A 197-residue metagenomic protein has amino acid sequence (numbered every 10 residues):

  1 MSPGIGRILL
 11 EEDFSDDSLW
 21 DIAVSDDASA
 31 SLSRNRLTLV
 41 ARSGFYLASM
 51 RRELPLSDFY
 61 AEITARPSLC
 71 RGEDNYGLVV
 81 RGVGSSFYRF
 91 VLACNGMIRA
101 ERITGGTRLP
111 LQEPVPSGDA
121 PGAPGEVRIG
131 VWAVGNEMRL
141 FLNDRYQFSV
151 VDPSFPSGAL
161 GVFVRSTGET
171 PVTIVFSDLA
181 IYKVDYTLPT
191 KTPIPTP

Functional and structural regions predicted by a protein language model:
M1-V24, L188-P195: Extracellular carbohydrate-recognition regions
F14, A61-I63, G122-L140: Short tryptophan-centered beta-strand motifs in secreted/extracellular beta-sheet-rich domains of glycan-recognition
F14, F176-I181: Extracellular beta-strand elements of beta-rich domains used for carbohydrate recognition/degradation or cell-matrix
A28-L47, I98-R99, F163: Short carbohydrate-recognition loop motifs
A41-T104: Secretory/extracellular carbohydrate-interaction modules and structurally similar beta-sandwich "look-alikes"
G105-G130: Short, aromatic/His-centered strand-loop micro-motif at the edge of beta-sheets
F141-R145: Short strand-turn-strand beta-turns centered on an Asx-Gly dipeptide
V150-D178: Flexible glycan-contacting loops in extracellular carbohydrate-active proteins
